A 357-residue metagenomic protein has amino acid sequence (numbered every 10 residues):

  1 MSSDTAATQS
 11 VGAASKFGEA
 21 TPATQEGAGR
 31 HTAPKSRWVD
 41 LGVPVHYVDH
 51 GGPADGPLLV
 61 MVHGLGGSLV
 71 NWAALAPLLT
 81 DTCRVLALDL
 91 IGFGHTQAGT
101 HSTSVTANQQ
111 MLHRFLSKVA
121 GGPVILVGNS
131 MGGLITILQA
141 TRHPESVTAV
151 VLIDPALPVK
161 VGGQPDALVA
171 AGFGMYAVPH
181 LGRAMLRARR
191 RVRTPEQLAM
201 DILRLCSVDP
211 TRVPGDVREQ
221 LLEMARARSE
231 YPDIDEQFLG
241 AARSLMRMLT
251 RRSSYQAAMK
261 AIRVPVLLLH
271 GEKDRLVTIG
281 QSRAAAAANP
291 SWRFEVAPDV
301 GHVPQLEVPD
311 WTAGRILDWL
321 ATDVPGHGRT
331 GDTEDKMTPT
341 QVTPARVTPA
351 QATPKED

Functional and structural regions predicted by a protein language model:
V43, V48-Q97: Conserved HGGG/HGGXW glycine-rich cap/lid loop of the alpha/beta-hydrolase fold
A107-V124: Conserved acidic catalytic loop of the alpha/beta-hydrolase fold
G133-P144, V150: Short glycine-enriched nucleophile-adjacent loop and the immediately C-terminal alpha-helix near the catalytic center
V150-R189: Flexible "cap/lid" loop of the alpha/beta hydrolase fold
A188-A258: Conserved alpha/beta-hydrolase catalytic His-Asp/Glu region
M248-L249, K273-V277: Acidic catalytic loop of the alpha/beta-hydrolase fold
I262, L268-H270: Short beta-strand/loop motif that positions the catalytic acidic residue of the alpha/beta-hydrolase fold
P290-M337, P354-D357: Catalytic active-site module of serine/aspartate enzymes centered on a nucleophile-bearing elbow/loop
